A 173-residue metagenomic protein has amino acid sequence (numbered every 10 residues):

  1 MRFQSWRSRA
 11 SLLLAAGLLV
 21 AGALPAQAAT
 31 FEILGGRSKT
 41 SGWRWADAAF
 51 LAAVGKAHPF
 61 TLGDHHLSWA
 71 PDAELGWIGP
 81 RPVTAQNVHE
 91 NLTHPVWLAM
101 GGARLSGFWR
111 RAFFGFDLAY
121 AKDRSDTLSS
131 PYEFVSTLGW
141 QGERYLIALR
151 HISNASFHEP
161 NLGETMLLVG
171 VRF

Functional and structural regions predicted by a protein language model:
M1-T30: Cleavable N-terminal export/targeting peptides
A26-A85, E164-R172: Short glycine/proline- and aromatic-enriched beta-strand/turn motifs that initiate or cap beta-hairpins
A29, S130-F173: Predominantly the C-terminal beta-signal and adjacent terminal strand-loop region of outer-membrane beta-barrel
A29-I33, H65-A73, A99, R110-F116 (+3 more regions): Transmembrane beta-strands of outer-membrane beta-barrel proteins
G35-S41, K56, A73-R81, G107-R111 (+4 more regions): Transmembrane beta-strands of outer-membrane beta-barrel pores
R44-V54, T93-A99, S130-F134, Q141-E143 (+1 more regions): Residues that define the transmembrane beta-barrel architecture of outer-membrane proteins
W77-H94, R124-D126: Flexible, solvent-exposed loop segments that connect beta-strands
G115-G139: Short, positively charged, low-complexity/disordered linker segments
